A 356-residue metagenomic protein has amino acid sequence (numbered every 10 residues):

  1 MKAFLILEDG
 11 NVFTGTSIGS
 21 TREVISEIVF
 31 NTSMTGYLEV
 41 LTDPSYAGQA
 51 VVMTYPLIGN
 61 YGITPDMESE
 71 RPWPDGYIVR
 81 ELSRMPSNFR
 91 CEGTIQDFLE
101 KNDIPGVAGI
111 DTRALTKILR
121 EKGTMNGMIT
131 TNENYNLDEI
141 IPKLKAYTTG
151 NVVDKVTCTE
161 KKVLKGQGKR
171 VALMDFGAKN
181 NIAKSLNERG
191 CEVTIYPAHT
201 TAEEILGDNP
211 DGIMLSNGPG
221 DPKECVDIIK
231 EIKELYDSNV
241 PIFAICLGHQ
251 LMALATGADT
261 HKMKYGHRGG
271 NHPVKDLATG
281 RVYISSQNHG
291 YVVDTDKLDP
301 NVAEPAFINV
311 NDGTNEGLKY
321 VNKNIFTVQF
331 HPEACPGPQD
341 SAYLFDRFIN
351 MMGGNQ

Functional and structural regions predicted by a protein language model:
M1-E203, G207-D208, P222, C335 (+1 more regions): RNA-binding accessory domains that recognize and position tRNA/RNA substrates
P105-G106, V193, I242, T260 (+1 more regions): Hydrophobic beta-strand scaffold residues
D111, C246, H289, H331: Active-site glycine-centered loops adjacent to acidic/histidine catalytic or metal-binding residues that shape
G168-A172, E192, P241, I284 (+1 more regions): Residues that mark the start of a beta-strand
D175, L186, I213, M252 (+1 more regions): Conserved hydrophobic/aromatic pocket- or pore-lining residues that grip, position, or stack substrates in active sites
N217-I284, V292, G337-M352: Cysteine-nucleophile active-site neighborhood
R281-K323, Q356: Catalytic beta-strand/loop cores that center a nucleophilic Ser/Cys/Thr and support acyl-enzyme chemistry
G317-Q356: A glycine-centered loop/beta-turn motif at secondary-structure junctions
